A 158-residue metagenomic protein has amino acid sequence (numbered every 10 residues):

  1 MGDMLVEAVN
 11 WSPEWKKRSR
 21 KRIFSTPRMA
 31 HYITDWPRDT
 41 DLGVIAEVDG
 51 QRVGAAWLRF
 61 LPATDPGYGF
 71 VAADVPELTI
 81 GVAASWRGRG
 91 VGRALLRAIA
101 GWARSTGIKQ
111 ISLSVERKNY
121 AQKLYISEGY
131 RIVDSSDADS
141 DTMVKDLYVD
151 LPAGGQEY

Functional and structural regions predicted by a protein language model:
M1-D3: A short beta-loop-alpha structural element at the N-terminal edge of CoA-dependent acyl/N-acetyltransferase catalytic
V6-I33: Conserved GNAT-fold acetyl-CoA-binding loop/helix
A30-I45: A short helix-loop-beta-strand connector motif used in the catalytic cores of GNAT acetyltransferases and, in some
V44, A55-A56, V91, Y130-I132 (+1 more regions): Ligand-binding pocket scaffold of soluble enzyme catalytic domains
I45-E47, E77-G88, V115: A short, internal acetyl-CoA/4′-phosphopantetheine-binding micro-motif in the GNAT/acyltransferase core
E47-T79: Conserved acyl-donor/pantetheine-binding loop and adjacent beta-alpha core of acyl/acetyltransferases and related
A72-P76, K109-Q122, I126-E128, V133-Y158: C-terminal "cap" of GNAT-fold acetyltransferases
V82, G88-S105, I126-S127: Conserved acetyl-CoA-binding loop-helix of GNAT-fold acetyltransferases
